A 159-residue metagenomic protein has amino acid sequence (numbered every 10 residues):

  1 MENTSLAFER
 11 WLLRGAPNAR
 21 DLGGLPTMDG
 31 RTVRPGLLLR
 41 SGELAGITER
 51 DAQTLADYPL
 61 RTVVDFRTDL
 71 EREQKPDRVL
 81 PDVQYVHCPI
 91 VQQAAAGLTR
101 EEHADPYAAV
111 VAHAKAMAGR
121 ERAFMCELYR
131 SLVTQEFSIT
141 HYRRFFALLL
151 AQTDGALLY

Functional and structural regions predicted by a protein language model:
M1-L157: Cys-dependent protein tyrosine phosphatase-like superfamily
